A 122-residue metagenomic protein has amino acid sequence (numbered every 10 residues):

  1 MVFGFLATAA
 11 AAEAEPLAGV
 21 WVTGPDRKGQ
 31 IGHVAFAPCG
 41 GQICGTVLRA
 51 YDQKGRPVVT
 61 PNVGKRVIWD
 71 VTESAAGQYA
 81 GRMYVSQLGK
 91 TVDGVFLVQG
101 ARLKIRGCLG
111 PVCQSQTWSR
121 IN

Functional and structural regions predicted by a protein language model:
M1-A7: Bacterial N-terminal signal peptides
T8-A14: Sec/Tat signal peptide C-region and signal peptidase I cleavage site
L17-A18, V22-V92: Central antiparallel beta-sheet cores of small beta-barrel/beta-sandwich binding domains
C44, R106, T117-S119: Active-site scaffold segments
L48-A50, C108, I121: Generic beta-structure capping elements
K90-V98, R102-Q114: Short, exposed beta-strand-loop hairpins at the edges of beta-sheets in extracellular/periplasmic proteins
V112-N122: C-terminal partner/receptor-binding element of secreted or periplasmic proteins
